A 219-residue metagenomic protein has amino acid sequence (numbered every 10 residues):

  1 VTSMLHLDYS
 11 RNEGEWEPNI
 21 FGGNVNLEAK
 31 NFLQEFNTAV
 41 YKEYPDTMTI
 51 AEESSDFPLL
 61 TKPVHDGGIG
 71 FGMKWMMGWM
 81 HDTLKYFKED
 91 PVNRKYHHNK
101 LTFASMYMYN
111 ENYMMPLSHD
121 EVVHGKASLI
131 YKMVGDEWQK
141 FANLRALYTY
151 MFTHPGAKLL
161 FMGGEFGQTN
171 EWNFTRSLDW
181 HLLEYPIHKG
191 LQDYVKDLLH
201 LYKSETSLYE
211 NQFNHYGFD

Functional and structural regions predicted by a protein language model:
V1-L5: Short acidic catalytic loops
S10-F174, L182, K203-D219: Conserved alpha/beta catalytic core and glycan-binding cleft of carbohydrate-active enzymes
L178: Active-site beta-strand/loop architecture of penicillin-binding DD-peptidases
P186-E210: Catalytic cores of secreted or luminal carbohydrate-active enzymes
